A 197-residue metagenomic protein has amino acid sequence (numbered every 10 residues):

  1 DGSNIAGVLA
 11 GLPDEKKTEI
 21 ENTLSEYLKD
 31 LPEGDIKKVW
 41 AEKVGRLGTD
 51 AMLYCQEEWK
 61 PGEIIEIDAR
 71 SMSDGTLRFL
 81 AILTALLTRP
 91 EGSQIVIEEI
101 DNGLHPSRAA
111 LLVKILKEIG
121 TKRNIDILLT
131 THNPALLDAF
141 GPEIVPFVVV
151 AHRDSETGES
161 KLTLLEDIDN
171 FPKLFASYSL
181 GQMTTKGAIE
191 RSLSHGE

Functional and structural regions predicted by a protein language model:
D1-P90, I168, L180-E197: Phosphate-coordinating catalytic segments in nucleotide- and nucleic-acid-processing enzymes
G7, R70, N102, P134 (+1 more regions): Flexible, active-site-adjacent loop/turn segments at secondary-structure boundaries
Y27-L31, G103, I119: Generic, well-ordered alpha-helical scaffold segments in large soluble proteins
E98-E99: Walker B catalytic acidic pair
N102-G103, N124: Intrinsically disordered, low-complexity Ser/Thr/Pro-rich tracts
L111-E197: C-terminal lobe/lid and adjacent interdomain/linker elements of RecA-like ASCE P-loop ATPase modules
